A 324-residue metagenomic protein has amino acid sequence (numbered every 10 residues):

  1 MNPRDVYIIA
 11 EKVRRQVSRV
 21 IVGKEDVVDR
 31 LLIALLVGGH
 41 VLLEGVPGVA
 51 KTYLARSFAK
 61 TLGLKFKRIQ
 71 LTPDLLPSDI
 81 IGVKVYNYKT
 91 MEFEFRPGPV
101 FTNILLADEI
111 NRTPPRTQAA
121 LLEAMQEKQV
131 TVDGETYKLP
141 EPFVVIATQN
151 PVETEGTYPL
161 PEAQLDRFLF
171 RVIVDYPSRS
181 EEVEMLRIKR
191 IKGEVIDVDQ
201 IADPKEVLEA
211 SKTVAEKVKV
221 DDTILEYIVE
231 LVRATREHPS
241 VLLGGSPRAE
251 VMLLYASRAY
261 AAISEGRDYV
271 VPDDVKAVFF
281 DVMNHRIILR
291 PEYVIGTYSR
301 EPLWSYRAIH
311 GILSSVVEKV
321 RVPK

Functional and structural regions predicted by a protein language model:
R4, E237-K324: C-terminal engagement/docking regions of AAA+ P-loop ATPases
R4-V49: Pre-Walker A (pre-P-loop) alpha-helix and adjacent loop at the N terminus of AAA/AAA+ ATPase modules, a conserved
R30-I33, Y86-L106: Conserved alpha-helical scaffold flanking the Walker A/P-loop in AAA+ ATPase domains
L35-T72: Walker A/P-loop
G45, D108-E109, A120: Walker B catalytic acidic pair
V46, I80, T148: P-loop (Walker A) phosphate-binding loop of NTP-binding proteins
K65-P77, G134-E141: Short beta-strand-centered segment that lines the nucleotide-binding/catalytic pocket of NTP-utilizing
N87-T90, T113, T117, M125-A202 (+2 more regions): Canonical AAA+ ATPase core
